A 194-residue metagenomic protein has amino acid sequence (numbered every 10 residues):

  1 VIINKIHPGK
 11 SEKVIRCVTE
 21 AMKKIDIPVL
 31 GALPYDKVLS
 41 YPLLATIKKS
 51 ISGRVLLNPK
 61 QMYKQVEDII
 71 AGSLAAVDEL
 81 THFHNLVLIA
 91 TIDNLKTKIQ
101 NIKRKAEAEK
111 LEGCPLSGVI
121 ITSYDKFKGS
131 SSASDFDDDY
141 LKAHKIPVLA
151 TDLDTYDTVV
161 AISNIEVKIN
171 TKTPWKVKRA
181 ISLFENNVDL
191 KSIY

Functional and structural regions predicted by a protein language model:
V1, P8-E20, K24, I89-Y194: Feature captures the catalytic cores and cofactor-binding loops of soluble hydro-lyases/lyases that act on carboxylate
I6-G53: Canonical P-loop GTPase G-domain recognition
V29, Y63-E67, L116, Y124: A broad structural signal for short, well-ordered beta-strand segments within beta-sheet-rich domains
A32, N58-P59, T151: Conserved beta-strand termini and adjacent loop/short-helix elements that scaffold enzyme active sites in alpha/beta
D36-Y41, Y63, D154-V159: A short acidic, often aromatic-flanked loop/helix-cap motif at beta-alpha or helix-coil junctions that lines enzyme
L39-A108: Protease-associated
